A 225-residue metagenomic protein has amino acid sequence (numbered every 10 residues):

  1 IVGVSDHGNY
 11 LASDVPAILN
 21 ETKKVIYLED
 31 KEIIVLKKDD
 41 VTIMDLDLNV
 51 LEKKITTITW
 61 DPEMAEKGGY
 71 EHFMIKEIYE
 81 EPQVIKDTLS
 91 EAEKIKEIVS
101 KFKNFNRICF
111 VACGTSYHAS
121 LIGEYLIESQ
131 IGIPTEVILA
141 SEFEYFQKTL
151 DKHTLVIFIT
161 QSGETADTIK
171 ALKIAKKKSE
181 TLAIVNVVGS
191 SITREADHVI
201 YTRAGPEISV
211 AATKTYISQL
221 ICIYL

Functional and structural regions predicted by a protein language model:
I1-K101, S116, Y125, S129-Q130 (+1 more regions): N-terminal segments that mediate ammonia production and transfer in glutamine-dependent amidotransferase systems
K103-L225: Glycine-rich phosphate-binding loops that contact phosphosugars or nucleotide phosphates
